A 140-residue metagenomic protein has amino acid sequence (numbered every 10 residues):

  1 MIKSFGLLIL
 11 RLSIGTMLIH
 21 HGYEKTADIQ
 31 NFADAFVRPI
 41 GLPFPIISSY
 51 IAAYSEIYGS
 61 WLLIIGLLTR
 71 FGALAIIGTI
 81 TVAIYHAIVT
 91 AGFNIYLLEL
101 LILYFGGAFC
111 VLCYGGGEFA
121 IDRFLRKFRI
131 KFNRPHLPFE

Functional and structural regions predicted by a protein language model:
M1-A27, I46-Y54, Y58, I65-E140: Extended, low-polarity transmembrane helix blocks
T26-F44: Membrane-interface interhelical connector segments
